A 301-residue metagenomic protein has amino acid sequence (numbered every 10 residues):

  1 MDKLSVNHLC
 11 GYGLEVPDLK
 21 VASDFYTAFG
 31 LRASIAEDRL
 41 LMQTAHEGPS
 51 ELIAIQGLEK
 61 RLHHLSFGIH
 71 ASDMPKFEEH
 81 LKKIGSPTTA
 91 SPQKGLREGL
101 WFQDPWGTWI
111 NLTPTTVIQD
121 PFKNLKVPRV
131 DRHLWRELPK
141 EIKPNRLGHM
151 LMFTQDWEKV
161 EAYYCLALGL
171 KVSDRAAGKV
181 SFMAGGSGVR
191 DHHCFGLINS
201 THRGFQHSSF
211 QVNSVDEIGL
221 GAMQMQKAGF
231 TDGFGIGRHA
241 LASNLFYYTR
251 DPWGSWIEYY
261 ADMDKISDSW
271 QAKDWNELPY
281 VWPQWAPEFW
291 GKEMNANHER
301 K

Functional and structural regions predicted by a protein language model:
M1, E79-K143, S181-F182, G229-K301: Vicinal oxygen chelate
L4-S50, E98, M152-H192: Core segments of cupin and vicinal oxygen chelate
H8-P17, Q56-H80, E98-T108, R146-Q155 (+2 more regions): Vicinal oxygen chelate
A22-T27, L81, G107, V160 (+4 more regions): Conserved active-site tyrosine of GNAT-family acetyltransferases
L31-H63, A71, W109-T116, K171-Q206 (+2 more regions): Conserved short beta-strand elements that form part of the metal-binding/catalytic scaffold of enzyme active sites
T116, D131-C165, G169: Non-heme Fe(II) oxygenase catalytic core, chiefly the N-lobe of the double-stranded beta-helix
